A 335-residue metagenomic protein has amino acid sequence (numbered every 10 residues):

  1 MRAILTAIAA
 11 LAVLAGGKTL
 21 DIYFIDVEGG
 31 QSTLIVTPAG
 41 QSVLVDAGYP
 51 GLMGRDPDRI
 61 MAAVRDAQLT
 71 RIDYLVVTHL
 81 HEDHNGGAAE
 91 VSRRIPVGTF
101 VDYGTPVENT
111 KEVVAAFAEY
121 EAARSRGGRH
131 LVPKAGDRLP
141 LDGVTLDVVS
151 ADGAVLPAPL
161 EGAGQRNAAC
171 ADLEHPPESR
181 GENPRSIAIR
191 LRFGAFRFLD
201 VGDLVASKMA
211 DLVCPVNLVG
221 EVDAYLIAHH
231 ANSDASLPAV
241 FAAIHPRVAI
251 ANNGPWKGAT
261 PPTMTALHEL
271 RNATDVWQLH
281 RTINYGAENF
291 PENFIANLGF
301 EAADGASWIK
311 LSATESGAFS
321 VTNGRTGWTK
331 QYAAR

Functional and structural regions predicted by a protein language model:
L5-G17: Hydrophobic h-region of N-terminal signal peptides that target proteins for export in Gram-negative bacteria
A15-R335: Non-globular, low-confidence helical/coil segments that flank catalytic cores
